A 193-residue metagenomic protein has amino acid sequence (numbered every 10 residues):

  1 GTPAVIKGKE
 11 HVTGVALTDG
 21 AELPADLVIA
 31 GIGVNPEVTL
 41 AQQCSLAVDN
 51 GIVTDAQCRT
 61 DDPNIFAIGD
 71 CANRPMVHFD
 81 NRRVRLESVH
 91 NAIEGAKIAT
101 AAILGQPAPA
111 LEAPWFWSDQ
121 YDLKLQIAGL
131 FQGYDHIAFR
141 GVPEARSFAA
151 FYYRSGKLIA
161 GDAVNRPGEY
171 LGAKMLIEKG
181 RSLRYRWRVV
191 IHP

Functional and structural regions predicted by a protein language model:
G1-T54: A Rossmann-like FAD-binding core segment of flavoenzymes
G31-I32, Q43-C44, I68-C71, I127: Short, well-ordered coil/turn residues at beta-beta hairpins and beta-strand->alpha-helix junctions within
L40-Q43, F79-D80, M175: Short amphipathic alpha-helical segments
C58: Metal-dependent phosphodiesterase/nuclease catalytic metal-binding core
C71-P167: Mid-to-C-terminal Rossmann-like scaffold of FAD/NAD(P)H-dependent oxidoreductases
P167-R184: A short, polar/charged loop-to-alpha-helix boundary motif
L183-P193: Cysteine/selenocysteine-centered motifs that mediate thiol-based redox chemistry or coordinate metal-sulfur cofactors
